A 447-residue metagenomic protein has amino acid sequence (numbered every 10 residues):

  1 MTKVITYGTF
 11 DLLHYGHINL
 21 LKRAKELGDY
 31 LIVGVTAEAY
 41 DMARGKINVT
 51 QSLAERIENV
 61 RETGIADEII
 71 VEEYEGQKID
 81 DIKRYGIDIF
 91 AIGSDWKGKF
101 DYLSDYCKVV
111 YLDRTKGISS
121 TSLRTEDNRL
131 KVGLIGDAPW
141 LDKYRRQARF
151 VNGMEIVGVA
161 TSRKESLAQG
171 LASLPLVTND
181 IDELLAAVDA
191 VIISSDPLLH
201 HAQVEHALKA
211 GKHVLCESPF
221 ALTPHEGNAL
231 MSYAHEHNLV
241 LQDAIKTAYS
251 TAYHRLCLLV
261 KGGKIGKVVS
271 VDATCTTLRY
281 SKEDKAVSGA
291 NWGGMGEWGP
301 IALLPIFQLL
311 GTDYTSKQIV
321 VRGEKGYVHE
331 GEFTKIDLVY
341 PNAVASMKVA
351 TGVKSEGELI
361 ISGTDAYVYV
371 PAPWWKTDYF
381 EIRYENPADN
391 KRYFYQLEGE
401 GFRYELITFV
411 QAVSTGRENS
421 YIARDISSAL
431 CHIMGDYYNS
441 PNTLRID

Functional and structural regions predicted by a protein language model:
M1-R129: Nucleotidyltransferase catalytic core that binds NTPs
V33, Y111, C216, L241-D243 (+1 more regions): Hydrophobic residues in well-ordered beta-strands that form the structural core
N128-A172, G401: N-terminal Rossmann-like dinucleotide-binding module
L134, E183, A190-I193, N228 (+1 more regions): C-terminal helix-rich "cap/oligomerization" subdomain common to oxidoreductases
L176-Y233: Beta-loop-alpha module in the N-terminal Rossmann-like domain of NAD(P)-dependent dehydrogenases, especially those
A229-K246, K267-V271: Rossmann-fold dehydrogenase core element
T247-I319, G326: Predominantly a Rossmann-like dinucleotide-binding segment in NAD(P)-dependent oxidoreductases
E297, L303-K376, I407-R417: Contiguous beta-strand/loop segments that form the cofactor/metal-binding neighborhood of enzyme cores
